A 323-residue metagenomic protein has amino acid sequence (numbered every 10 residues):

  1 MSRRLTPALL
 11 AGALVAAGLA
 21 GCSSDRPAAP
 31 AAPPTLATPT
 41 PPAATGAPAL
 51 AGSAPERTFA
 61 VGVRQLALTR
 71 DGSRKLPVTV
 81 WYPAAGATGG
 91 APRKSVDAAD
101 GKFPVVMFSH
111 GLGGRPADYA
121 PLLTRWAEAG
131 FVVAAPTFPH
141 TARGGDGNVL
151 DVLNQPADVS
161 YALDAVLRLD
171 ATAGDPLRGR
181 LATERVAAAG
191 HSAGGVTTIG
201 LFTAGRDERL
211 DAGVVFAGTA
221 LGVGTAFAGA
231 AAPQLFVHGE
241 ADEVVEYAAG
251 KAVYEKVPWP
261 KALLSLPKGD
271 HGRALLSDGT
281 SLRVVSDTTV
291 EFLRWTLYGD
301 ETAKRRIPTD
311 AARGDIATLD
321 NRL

Functional and structural regions predicted by a protein language model:
G18-G21: C-terminal motif of bacterial Sec signal peptides marking the signal peptidase cleavage site
P27, L36, D278-L323: Alpha/beta-hydrolase-fold serine-hydrolase catalytic core, especially in secreted/extracellular enzymes
P27-M107, D118, R125-A129, R294: Domain-level recognition of soluble alpha/beta enzyme cores, biased toward histidine phosphatases/phosphomutases
D118, V149-T183, G200: Alpha/beta-hydrolase active-site loop
G190-G194, T198: Gly/Ala-rich beta-loop-alpha elbow adjacent to hydrolase catalytic centers
A230, F236-H238, D242: Short beta-strand/loop motif that positions the catalytic acidic residue of the alpha/beta-hydrolase fold
A241-V245, H271-G272: Acidic catalytic loop of the alpha/beta-hydrolase fold
V245-E255, D278: Short alpha-helix in the alpha/beta-hydrolase fold that links the catalytic acid
